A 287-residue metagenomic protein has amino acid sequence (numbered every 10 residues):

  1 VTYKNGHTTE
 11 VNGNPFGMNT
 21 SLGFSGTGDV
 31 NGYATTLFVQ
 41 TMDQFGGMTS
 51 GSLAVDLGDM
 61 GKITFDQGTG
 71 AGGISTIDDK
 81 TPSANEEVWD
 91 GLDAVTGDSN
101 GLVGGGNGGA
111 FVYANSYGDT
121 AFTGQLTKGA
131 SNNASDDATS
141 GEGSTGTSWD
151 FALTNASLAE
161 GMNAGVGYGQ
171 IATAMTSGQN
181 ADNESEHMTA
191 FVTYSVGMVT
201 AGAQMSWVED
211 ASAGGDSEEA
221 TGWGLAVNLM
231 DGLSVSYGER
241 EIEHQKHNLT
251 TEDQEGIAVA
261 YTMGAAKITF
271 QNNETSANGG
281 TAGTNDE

Functional and structural regions predicted by a protein language model:
V1-E287: Outer-membrane beta-barrel proteins
